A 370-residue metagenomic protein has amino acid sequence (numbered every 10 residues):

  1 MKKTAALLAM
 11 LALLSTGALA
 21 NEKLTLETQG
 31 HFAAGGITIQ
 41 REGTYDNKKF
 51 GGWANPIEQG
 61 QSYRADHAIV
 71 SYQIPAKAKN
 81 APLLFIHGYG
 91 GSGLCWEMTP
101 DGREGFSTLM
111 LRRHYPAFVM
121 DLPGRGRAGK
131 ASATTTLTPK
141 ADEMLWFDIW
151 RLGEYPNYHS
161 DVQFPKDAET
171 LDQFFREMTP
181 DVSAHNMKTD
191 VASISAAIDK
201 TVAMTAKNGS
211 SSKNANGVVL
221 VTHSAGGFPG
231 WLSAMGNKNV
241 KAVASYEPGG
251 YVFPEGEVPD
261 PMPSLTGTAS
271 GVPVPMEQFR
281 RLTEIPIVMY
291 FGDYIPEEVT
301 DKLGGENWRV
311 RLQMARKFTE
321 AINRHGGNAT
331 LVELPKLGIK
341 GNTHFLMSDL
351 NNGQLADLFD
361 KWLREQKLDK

Functional and structural regions predicted by a protein language model:
N21-A78: N-terminal cap/lid segment of alpha/beta-hydrolase-fold proteins
N80-G88: Short beta-strand element of the alpha/beta-hydrolase
H87-T99: Active-site glycine-rich loops that stabilize anionic/oxyanionic intermediates across multiple enzyme folds
R103-G129: Conserved alpha/beta-hydrolase
H159, K188-G217: Conserved acidic catalytic loop of the alpha/beta-hydrolase fold
V218-G230: Gly/Ala-rich beta-loop-alpha elbow adjacent to hydrolase catalytic centers
P248-H325, T330-V332: The feature captures the conserved acid-bearing segment of alpha/beta-hydrolase catalytic domains
G341, F345-K370: Catalytic active-site module of serine/aspartate enzymes centered on a nucleophile-bearing elbow/loop
